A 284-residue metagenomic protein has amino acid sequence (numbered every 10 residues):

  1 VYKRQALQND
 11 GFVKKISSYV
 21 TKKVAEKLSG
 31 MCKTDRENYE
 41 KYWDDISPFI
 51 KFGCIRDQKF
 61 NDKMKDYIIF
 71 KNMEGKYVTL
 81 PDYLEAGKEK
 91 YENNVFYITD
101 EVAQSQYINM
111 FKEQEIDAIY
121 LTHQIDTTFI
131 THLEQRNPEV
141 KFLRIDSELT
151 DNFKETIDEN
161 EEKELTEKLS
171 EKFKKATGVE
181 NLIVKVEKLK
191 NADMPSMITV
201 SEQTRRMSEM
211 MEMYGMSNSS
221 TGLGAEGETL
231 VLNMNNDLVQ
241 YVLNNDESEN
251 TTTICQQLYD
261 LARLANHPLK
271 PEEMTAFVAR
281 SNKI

Functional and structural regions predicted by a protein language model:
K3-I284: Conserved GHKL (Bergerat-fold) ATPase module
